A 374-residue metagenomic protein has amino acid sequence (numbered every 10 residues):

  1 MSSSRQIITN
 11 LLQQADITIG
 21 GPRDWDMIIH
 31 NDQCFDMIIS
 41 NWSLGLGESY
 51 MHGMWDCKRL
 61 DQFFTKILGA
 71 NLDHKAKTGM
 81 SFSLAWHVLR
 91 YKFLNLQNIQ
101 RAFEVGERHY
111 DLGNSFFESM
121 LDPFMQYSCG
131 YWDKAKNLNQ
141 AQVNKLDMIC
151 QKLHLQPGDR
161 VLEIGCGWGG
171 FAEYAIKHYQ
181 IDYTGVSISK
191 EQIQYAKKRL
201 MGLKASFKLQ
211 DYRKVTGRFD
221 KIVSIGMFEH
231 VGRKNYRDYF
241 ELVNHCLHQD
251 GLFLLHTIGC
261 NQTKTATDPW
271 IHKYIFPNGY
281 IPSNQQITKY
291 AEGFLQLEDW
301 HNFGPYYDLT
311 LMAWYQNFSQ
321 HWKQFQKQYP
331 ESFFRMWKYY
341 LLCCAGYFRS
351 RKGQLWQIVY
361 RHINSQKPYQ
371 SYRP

Functional and structural regions predicted by a protein language model:
M1-Q142, M148: Feature captures hydrophobic
G158-G165: Conserved class I S-adenosyl-L-methionine
W168-Y179: Conserved SAM-binding loop of SAM-dependent methyltransferases across substrates and taxa, primarily the Class I
G202-Y212: Conserved SAM-binding strand-loop segment of SAM-dependent methyltransferases
R213-I222: A short acidic, Gly/Pro-enriched loop at the edge of an enzyme's catalytic core that lines a small-molecule cofactor
R237-Q249: A short glycine-rich, Lys/Arg-flanked "PGG" loop and its adjoining helix->strand segment in the class I
D250-I258: Conserved beta-strand signature within the Rossmann-like core of class I S-adenosyl-L-methionine
I258-Q357, R361-K367, P374: Substrate-binding/catalytic lobe of Class I Rossmann-like enzymes that use SAM or dcSAM, i.e., the mid-to-C-terminal
